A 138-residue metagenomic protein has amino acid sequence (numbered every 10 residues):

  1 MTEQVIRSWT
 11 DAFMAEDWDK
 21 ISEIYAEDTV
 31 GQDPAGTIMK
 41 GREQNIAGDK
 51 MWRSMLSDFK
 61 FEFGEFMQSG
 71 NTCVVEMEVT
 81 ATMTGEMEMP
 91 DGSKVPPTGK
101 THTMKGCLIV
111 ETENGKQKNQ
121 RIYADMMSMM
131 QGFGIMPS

Functional and structural regions predicted by a protein language model:
M1-S138: C-terminal and inter-domain tail/linker signature
